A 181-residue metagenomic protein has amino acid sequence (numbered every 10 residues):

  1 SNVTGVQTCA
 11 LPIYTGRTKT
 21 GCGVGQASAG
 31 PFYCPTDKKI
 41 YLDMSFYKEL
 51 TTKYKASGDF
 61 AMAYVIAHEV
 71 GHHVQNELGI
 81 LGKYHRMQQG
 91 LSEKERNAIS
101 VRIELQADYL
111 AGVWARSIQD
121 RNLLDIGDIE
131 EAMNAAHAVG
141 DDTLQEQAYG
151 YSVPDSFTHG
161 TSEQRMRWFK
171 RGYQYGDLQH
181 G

Functional and structural regions predicted by a protein language model:
S1, A98, R102-L144: Short helix/loop segments within enzyme catalytic domains that coordinate or immediately flank catalytic cofactors
N2-C9: Single conserved hydrophobic/aromatic residue that forms the stacking wall/gate of nucleotide- or nucleobase-binding
A10-C22, G90-L91, D128-H137: Acidic helix-start/capping segments at beta-turn-to-alpha-helix junctions
G16-D43: Catalytic zinc-binding patch centered on the HExxH motif and its immediate surroundings that defines zinc-dependent
L42, F60-E77, D108, G112: Active-site recognition of the HExxH zinc-binding catalytic motif
F46-V65, E95-I99: Short pre-active-site segment immediately N-terminal to the catalytic Zn-binding motif
V70-H85, R116-Q119: Catalytic Zn2+-binding segment of zinc metalloproteases
V139-G181: Pan-zinc metallopeptidase signature
